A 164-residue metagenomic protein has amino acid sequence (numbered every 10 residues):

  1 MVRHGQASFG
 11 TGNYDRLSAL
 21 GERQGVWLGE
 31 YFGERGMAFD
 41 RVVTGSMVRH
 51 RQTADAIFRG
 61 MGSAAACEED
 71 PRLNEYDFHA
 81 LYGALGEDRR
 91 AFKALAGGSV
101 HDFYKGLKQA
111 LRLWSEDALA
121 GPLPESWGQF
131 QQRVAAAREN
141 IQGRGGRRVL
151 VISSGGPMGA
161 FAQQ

Functional and structural regions predicted by a protein language model:
M1, V43, L150-I152: Structural motif
M1-G5, G106: Short, compositionally biased "basic patch" segments
H4, R72, S154: Active-site glycine-centered loops adjacent to acidic/histidine catalytic or metal-binding residues that shape
G5-A56, E125-V134: Loop-to-helix element that buttresses phosphate recognition and phosphoryl-transfer chemistry
T11, T53-A54, H79, A160-Q163: Short glycine-/acidic-enriched loop or helix-start segments at secondary-structure transitions that form or flank
G29-K105: Phosphate-coordination/substrate-recognition cap region in phosphate-metabolizing enzymes
A94-Q129: Short glycine/proline- and acidic residue-enriched helix-loop micro-motifs that form flexible lids or anion-recognition
Q132-Q164: Active-site-adjacent alpha-helix immediately C-terminal to a catalytic or transition-state-stabilizing loop
